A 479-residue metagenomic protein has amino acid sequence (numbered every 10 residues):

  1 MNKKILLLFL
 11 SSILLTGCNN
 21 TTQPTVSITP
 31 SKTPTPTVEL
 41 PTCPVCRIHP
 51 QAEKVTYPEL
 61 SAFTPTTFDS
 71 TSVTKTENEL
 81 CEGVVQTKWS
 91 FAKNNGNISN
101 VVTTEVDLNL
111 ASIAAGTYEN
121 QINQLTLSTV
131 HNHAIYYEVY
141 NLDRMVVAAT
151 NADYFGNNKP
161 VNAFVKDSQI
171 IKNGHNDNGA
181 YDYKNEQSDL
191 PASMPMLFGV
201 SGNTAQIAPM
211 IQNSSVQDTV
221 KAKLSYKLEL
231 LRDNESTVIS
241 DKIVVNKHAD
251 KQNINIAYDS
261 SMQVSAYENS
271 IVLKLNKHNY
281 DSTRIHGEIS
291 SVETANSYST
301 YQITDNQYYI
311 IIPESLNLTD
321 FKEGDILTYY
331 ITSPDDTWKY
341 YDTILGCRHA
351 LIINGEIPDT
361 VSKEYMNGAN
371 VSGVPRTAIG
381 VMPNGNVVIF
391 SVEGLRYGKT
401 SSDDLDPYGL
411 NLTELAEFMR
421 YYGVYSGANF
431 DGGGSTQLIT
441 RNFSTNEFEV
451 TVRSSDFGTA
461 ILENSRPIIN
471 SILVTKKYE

Functional and structural regions predicted by a protein language model:
I5-I13: Sec-dependent N-terminal signal peptides
T16-G17: C-terminal motif of bacterial Sec signal peptides marking the signal peptidase cleavage site
N20-T29: Bacterial Sec signal peptide processing site at the extreme N-terminus
P24, P36-T304, Y308: Zymogen propeptides
N157-L190, I331, I344, A350-S426 (+1 more regions): Conserved, well-ordered active-site substructure
Y308-T319: Short alpha-helix capping/helix-loop boundary micro-motifs
F321-L327: Loop/turn positions that initiate beta-strands
Y330-T337: Short, charged beta-turn/beta-strand-edge "cap" motif at the junction between a beta-strand and an adjacent loop
